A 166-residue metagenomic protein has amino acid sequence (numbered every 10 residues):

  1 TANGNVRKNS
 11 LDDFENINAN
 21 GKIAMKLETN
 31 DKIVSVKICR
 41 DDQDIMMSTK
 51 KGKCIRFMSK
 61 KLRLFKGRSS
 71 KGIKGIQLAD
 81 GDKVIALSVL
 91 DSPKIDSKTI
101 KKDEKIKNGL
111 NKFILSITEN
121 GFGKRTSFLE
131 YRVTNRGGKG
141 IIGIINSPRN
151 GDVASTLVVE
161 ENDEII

Functional and structural regions predicted by a protein language model:
T1-I166: Short, structured "edge-of-domain" segments at secondary-structure transitions
